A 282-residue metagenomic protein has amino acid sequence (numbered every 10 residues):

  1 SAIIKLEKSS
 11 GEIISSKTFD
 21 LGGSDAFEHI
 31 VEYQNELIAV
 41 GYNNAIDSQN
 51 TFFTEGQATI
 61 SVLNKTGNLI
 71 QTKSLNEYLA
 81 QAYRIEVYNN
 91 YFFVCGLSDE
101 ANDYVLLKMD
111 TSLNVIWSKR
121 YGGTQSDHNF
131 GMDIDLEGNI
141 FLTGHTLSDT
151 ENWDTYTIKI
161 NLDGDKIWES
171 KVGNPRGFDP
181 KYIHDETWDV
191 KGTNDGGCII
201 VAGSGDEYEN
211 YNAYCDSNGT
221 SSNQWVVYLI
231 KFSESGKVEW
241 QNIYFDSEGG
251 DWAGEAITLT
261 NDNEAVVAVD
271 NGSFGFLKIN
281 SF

Functional and structural regions predicted by a protein language model:
S1-F282: A sequence-level/structural motif corresponding to short, flexible coil/turn segments enriched in small polar residues
